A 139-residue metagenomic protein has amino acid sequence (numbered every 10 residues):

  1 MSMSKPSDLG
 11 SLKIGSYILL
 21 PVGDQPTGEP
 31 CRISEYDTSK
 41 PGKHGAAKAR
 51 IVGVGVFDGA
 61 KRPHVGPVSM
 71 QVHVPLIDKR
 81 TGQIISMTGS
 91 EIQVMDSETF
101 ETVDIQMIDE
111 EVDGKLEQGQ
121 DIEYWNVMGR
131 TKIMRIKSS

Functional and structural regions predicted by a protein language model:
M1-S139: Acidic-enriched and Gly/Ser
